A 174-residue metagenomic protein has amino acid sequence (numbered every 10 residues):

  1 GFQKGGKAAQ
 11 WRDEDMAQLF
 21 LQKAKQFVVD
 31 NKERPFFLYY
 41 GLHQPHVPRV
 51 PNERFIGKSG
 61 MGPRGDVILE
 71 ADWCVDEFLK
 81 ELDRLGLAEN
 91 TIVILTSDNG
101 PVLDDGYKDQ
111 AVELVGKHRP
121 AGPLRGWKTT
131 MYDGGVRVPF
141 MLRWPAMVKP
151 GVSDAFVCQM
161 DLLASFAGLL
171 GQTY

Functional and structural regions predicted by a protein language model:
G1-R12: Short glycine/proline- and acidic residue-enriched helix-loop micro-motifs that form flexible lids or anion-recognition
F2-K4, D76-L85, E113-Y174: Substrate-binding rim/cap in mid-to-C-terminal beta-strand-loop elements of soluble/periplasmic
W11-L19, G62-L69, S153-M160: Soluble non-cytosolic domains of exported or imported proteins
Q18-V29, D76, K80: Amphipathic, non-transmembrane alpha-helical secondary structure
Q22-V67, V102-D104, K108-A111: Active-site His/acidic residue clusters
N31-L38, L87-V93, R137-V138: Loop/turn elements at helix/coil->beta-strand transitions in domains of secreted/extracellular proteins
H43-V47, N99-V102, M131, A146-V148: Solvent-exposed loop/turn segments at secondary-structure junctions within structured extracellular/periplasmic domains
E70-K108: Metal-dependent active-site segment of extracytoplasmic phospho-/sulfohydrolases and closely related
